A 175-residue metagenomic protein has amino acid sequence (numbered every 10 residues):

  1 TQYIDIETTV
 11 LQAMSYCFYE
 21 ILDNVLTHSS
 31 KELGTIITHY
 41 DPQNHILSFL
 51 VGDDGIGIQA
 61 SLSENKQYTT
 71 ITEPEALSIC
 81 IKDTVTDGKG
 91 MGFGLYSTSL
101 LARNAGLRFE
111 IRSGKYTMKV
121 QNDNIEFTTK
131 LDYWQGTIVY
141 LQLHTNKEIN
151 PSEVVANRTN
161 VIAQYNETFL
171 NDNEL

Functional and structural regions predicted by a protein language model:
T1-Y19: Conserved short strand/loop->alpha-helix "switch" segment adjacent to the catalytic nucleotide/phosphoryl-transfer site
Y16-Y19, L100-A102, V161-A163: Amphipathic alpha-helical surface "interface" segments used for docking/oligomerization or membrane association within
E20, N24-V25: Catalytic glutamate of the conserved HExxH
L26-I149: Conserved beta-strand-loop-beta-strand hairpin that lines the nucleotide-binding pocket of ATP/GTP-utilizing enzymes
Y140-L175: N-terminal assembly/transducer modules of large multi-domain enzymes, emphasizing dimerization/partner-binding
